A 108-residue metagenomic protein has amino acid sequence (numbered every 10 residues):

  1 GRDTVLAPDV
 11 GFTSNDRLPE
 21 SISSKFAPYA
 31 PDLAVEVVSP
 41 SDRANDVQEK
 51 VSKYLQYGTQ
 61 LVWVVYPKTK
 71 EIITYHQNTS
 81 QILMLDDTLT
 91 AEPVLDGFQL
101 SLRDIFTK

Functional and structural regions predicted by a protein language model:
G1-Y57, L61-K108: C-terminal interaction segment
